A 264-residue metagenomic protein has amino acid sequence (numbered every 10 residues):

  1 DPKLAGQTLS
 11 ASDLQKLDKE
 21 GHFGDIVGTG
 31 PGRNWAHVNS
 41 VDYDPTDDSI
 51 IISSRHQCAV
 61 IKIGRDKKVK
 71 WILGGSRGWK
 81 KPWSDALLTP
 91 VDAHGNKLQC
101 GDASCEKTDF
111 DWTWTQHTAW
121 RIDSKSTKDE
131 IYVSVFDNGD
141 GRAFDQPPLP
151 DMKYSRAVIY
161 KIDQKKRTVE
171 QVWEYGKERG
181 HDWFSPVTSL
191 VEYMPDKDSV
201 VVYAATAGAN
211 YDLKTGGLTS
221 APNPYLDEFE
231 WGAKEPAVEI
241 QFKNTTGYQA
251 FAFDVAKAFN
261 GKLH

Functional and structural regions predicted by a protein language model:
D1-H264: Histidine-/acidic-rich catalytic cores in large beta-rich domains
